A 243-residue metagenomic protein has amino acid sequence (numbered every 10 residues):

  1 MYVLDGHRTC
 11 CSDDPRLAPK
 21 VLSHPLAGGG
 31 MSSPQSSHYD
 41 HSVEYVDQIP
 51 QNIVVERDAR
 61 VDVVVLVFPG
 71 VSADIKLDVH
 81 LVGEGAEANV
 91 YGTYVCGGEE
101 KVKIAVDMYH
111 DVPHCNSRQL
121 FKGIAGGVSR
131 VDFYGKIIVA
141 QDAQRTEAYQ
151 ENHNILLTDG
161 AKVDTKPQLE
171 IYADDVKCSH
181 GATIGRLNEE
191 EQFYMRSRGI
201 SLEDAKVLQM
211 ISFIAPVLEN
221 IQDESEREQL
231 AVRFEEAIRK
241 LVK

Functional and structural regions predicted by a protein language model:
M1-A27, M31-F193, S197-I200, I214 (+2 more regions): Conserved beta-strand/loop scaffold segments within soluble protein domains that form the structured core and edges
L208: Residue-level "edge-of-site" marker
